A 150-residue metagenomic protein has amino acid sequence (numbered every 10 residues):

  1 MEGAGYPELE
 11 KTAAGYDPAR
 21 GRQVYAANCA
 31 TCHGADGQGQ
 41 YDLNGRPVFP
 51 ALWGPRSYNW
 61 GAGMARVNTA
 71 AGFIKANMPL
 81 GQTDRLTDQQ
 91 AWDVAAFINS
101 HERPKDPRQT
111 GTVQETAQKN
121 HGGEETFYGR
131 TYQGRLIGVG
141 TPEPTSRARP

Functional and structural regions predicted by a protein language model:
M1-E2, D84-T110, G134, G138 (+1 more regions): C-terminal capping alpha-helices of c-type cytochrome domains
M1-P18: Post-cleavage N-terminal segment of exported redox proteins
E2-G3, G34-P50, Q109-G111: Short acidic alpha-helical/loop segments enriched in Asp/Glu that coordinate divalent cations
A13-R20, N44, R66: Short, contiguous, pocket-lining structural segments that sit at or immediately flank catalytic/ligand-binding sites
G21-Q40, L52, V94-I98: The canonical Cys-X-X-Cys-His
Q38-G39, G81-Q82, D106: Surface-exposed helix-capping loop/turn segments at secondary-structure junctions
P47-R103: Extracytoplasmic electron-transfer domains, predominantly the class I c-type cytochrome c fold
Q109-P150: CBM-like carbohydrate-recognition segments
